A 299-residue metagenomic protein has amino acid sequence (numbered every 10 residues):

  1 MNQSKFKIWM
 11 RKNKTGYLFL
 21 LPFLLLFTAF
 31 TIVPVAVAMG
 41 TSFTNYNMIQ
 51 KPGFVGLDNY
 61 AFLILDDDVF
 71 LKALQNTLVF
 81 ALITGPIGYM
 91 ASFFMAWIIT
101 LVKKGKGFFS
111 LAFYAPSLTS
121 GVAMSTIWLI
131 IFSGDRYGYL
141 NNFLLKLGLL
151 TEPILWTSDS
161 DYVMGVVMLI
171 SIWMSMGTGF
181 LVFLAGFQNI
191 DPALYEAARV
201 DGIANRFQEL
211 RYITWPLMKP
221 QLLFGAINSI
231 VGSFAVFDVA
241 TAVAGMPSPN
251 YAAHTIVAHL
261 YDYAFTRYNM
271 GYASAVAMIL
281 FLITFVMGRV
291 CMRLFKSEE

Functional and structural regions predicted by a protein language model:
M1-I8: Alpha-helical transmembrane segments of integral membrane proteins
I8-E299: A structural signal for multi-pass alpha-helical bundles of membrane permease subunits that mediate small-molecule
